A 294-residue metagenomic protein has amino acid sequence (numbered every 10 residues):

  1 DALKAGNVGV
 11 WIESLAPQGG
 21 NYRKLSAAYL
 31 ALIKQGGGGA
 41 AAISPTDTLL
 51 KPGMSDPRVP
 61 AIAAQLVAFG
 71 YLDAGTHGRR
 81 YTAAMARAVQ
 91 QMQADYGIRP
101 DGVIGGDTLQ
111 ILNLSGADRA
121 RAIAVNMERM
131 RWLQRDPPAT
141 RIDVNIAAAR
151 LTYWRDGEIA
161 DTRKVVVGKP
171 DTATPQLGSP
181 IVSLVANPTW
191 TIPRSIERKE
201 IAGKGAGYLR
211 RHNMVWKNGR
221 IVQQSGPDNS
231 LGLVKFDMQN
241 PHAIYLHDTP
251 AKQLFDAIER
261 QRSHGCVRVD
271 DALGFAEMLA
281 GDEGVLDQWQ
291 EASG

Functional and structural regions predicted by a protein language model:
A2-G294: Well-ordered beta-sheet/strand-loop patches within structured domains
